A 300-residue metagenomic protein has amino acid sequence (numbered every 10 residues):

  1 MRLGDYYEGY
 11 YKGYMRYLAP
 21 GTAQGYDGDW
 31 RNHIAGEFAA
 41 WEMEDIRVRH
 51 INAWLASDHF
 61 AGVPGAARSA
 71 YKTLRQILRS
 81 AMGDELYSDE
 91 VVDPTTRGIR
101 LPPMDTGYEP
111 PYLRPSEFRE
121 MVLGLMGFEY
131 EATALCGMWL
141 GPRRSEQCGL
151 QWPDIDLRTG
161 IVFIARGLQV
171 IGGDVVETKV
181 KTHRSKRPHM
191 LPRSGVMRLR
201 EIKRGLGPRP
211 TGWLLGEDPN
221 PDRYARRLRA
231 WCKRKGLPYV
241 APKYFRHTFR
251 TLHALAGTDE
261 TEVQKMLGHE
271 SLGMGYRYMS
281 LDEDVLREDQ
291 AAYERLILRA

Functional and structural regions predicted by a protein language model:
L3-G4, Y11-D84, G107, D218-R223 (+1 more regions): N-terminal core-binding DNA-recognition domain of tyrosine site-specific recombinases/integrases
E8, V48, A56, L123 (+3 more regions): Phosphate-coordinating loops and pocket residues in cytosolic domains that bind phosphorylated ligands
Y17, L168, L267-A292: Catalytic-site neighborhood detector that most strongly recognizes the C-terminal catalytic loop/helix of tyrosine
I34, F38, I77-M82, L199-I202 (+3 more regions): Hydrophobic recognition helices of helix-based DNA-binding modules
P64, R68-K72, G83-L150, R158 (+2 more regions): Basic, Lys/Arg- and aromatic-enriched nucleic-acid-binding interface segment
G65, L135, W139, S145-E146 (+4 more regions): C-terminal catalytic core of tyrosine-transesterase DNA break-rejoin enzymes
P115-S116, G167-V170, P192-P238: Active-site/catalytic core of tyrosine-dependent DNA strand-transfer enzymes
T159, L168, G172-G195, E201 (+4 more regions): C-terminal secondary-structure termini that scaffold catalytic or DNA-interacting sites
